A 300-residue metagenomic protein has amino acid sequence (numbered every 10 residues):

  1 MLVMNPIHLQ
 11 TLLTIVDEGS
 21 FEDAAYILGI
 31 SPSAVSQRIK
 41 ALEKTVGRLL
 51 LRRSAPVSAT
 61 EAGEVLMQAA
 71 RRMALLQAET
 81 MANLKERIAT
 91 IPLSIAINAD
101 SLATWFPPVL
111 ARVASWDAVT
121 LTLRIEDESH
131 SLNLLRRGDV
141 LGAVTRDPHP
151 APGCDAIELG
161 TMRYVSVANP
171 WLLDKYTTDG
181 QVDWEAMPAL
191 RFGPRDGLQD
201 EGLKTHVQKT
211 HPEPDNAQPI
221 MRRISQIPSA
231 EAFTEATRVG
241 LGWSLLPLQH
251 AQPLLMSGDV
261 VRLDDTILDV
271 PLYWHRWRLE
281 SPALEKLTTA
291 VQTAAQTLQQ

Functional and structural regions predicted by a protein language model:
L12, A24, T60-G63, G240: Hydrophobic two-helix hairpin corresponding to the core of helix-turn-helix DNA-binding domains
L13-G29: Short helix-boundary/capping micro-motifs
E43-E61: A short LG(V/I)-centered, amphipathic sequence patch enriched for acidic residue(s) preceding the LG motif
T45-V46, L66-I88: Alpha-helical linker/hinge and terminal dimerization helices associated with HTH transcriptional regulators
T90-P152: Central regulatory/effector-binding core of bacterial HTH transcription factors
D174, A186-D215: Secondary-structure junction motif
E213-R262: Hydrophobic hinge/microswitch elements
L263-Q300: A late-sequence structural motif
